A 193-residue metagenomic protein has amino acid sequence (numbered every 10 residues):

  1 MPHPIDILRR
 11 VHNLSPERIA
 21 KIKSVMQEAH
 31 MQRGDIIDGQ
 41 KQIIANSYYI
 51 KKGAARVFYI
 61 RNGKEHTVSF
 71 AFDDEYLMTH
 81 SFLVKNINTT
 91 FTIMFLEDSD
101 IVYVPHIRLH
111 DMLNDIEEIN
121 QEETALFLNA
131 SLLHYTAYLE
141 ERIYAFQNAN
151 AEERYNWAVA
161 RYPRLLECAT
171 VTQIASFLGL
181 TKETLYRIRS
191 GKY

Functional and structural regions predicted by a protein language model:
M1-E28, F82: Cyclic nucleotide-binding regulatory module and flanking cytosolic helices
R10, D35-L96: Cyclic nucleotide-binding regulatory domains
Q27, A54-V57, D100-I101: Short beta-strand segments in beta-sandwich/barrel cores
A29-M31, A71, V104: Hydrophobic residues at beta-strand termini and immediately following loops that shape nucleotide-binding pockets
F95-D98, V102-L180, K192: Polybasic "coupling" helices that flank or enter modular domains
E183: Key DNA-contact positions within bacterial/archaeal DNA-binding proteins
